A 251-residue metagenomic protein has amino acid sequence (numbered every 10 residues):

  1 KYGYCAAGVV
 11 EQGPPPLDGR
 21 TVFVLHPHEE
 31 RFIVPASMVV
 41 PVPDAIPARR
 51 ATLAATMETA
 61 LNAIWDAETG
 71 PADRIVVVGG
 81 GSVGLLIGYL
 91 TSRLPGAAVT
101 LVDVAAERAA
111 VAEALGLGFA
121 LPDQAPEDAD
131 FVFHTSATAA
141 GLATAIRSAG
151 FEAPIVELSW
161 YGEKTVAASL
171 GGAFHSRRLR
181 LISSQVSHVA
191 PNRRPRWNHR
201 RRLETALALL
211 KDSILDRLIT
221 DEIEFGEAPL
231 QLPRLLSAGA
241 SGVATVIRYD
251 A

Functional and structural regions predicted by a protein language model:
K1-H26: Glycine-rich beta-strand-centered segment in the early N-terminal region that forms part of a ligand/cofactor-binding
F23-A36: A structural motif shared across PLP-dependent enzymes of the aminotransferase-like
R50-P122: Mid-domain Rossmann-like dinucleotide-binding core that forms the NAD(H)/NADP(H) cofactor-binding site
E68-T69, S148-G150, G239: A generic alpha-to-beta junction signature in SAM-dependent methyltransferases
A110, L115-I182: Glycine-rich cofactor phosphate-binding loops and adjacent beta1-alpha1 units of small-molecule cofactor enzyme domains
A168-I219, L230: C-terminal substrate-binding/catalytic core of Rossmann-like NAD(P)-dependent dehydrogenases/reductases
S237-V243: Glycine/proline-rich active-site loop of Rossmann-fold NAD(P)-dependent oxidoreductases
A244-A251: Phosphate-binding loop/pocket of nucleotide- and phosphate-handling active sites
